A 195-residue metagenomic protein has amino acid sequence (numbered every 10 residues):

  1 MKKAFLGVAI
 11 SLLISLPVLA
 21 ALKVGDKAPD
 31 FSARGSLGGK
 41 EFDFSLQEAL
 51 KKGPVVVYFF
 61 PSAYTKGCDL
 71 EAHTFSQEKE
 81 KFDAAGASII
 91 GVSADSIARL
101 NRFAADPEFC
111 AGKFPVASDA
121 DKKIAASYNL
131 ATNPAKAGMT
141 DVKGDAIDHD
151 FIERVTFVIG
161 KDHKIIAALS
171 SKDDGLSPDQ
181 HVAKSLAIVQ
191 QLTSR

Functional and structural regions predicted by a protein language model:
M1-V8: Bacterial N-terminal signal peptides that target proteins for export
S15-P17: N-terminal signal peptide c-region/cleavage motif recognized by signal peptidases
A20-K27: Cleaved targeting-peptide boundary
S32-P54: A short beta-strand-turn-helix
V55, F60-Y64, S96: Short pre-active-site segment immediately N-terminal to redox-active cysteine/selenocysteine motifs in thiol-based
D69-S127: Structural microenvironment flanking redox-active thiols in thiol-disulfide oxidoreductases
A111-P115, L130-G138, H149-F157: Structural micro-motif
G144-R195: Thiol-/selenol-based redox modules, centered on thioredoxin-like and closely related oxidoreductase domains
